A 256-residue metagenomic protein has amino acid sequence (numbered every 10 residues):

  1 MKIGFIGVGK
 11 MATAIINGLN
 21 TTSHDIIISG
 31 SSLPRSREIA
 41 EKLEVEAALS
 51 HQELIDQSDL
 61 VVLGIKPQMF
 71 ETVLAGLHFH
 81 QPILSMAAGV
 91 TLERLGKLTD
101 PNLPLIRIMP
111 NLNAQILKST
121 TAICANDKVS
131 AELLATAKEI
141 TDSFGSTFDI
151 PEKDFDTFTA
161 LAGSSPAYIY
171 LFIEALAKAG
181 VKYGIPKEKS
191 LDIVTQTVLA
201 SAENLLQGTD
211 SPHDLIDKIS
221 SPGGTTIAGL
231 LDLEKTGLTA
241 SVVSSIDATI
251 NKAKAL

Functional and structural regions predicted by a protein language model:
M1-G4: Extreme N-terminal starter segment of soluble prokaryotic enzymes
V8-G9: Glycine-rich Rossmann-fold phosphate-binding loop(s) that bind the pyrophosphate of adenine dinucleotide cofactors
A12: Catalytic nucleophile loop
I15-G18, L33-P34, A40-L43, A47-I123: Rossmann-like NAD(P)(H) cofactor-binding subdomain of soluble oxidoreductases
I26, S36, L54, P186-V194 (+2 more regions): Small-residue helix-packing motif on alpha-helices
R94-P104, T120-F158, Y170-T209, K252 (+1 more regions): Internal alpha-helical scaffold of NAD(P)-dependent oxidoreductase catalytic cores
S165: Aromatic-residue-lined binding/catalytic grooves and analogous aromatic/hydrophobic interfacial grooves in multimeric
T195-L256: NAD(P)-dependent Rossmann-like dehydrogenase/reductase catalytic/cofactor-binding core
